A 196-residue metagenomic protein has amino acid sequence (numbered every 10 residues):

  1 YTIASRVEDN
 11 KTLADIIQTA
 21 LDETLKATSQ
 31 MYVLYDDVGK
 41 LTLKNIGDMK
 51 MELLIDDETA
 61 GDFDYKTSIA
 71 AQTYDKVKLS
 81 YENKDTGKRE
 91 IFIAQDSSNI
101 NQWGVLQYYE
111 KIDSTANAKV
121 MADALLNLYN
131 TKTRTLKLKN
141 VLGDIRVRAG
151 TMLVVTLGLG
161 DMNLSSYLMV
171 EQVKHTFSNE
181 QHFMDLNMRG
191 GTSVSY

Functional and structural regions predicted by a protein language model:
Y1-T19: Short acidic/polar beta-strand-loop edge motifs in secreted extracellular and Gram-negative envelope-associated
T12, G190-S195: Secondary-structure junction/capping motif
Q18, D22-T24, T28-L128, T135-T176 (+1 more regions): Acidic, small/polar-enriched beta strand-loop surface segments
T176-R189: Short, solvent-exposed secondary-structure boundary/capping segments
